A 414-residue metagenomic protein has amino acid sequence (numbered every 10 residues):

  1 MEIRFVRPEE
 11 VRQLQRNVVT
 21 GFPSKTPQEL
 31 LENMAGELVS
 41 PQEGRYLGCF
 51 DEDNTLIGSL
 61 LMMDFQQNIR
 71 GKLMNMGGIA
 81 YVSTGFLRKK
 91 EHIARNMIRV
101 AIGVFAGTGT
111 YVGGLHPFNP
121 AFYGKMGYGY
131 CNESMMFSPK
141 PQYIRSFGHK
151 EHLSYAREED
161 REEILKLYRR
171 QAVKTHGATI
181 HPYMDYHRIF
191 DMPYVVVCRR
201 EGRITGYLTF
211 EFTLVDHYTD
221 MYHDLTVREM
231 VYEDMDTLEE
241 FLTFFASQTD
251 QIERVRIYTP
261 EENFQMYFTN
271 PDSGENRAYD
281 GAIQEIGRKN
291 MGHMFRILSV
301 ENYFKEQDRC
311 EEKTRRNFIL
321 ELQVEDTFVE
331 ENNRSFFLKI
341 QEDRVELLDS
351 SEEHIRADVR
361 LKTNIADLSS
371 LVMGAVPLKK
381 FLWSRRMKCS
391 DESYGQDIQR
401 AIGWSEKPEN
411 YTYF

Functional and structural regions predicted by a protein language model:
M1-D64, G71-M74, G78, R145-Y183 (+2 more regions): Short amphipathic alpha-helix that is part of the acyltransferase structural core
F5, Y46, F50, T55-S138 (+1 more regions): Well-ordered mid-protein domain cores that form the structural environment of catalytic cofactors
E37-E43, H187-D191, S370-V372: Short loop/turn motifs at secondary-structure junctions and domain boundaries
R45-L60, Y194-L208, R385: Conserved beta-hairpin
M76, S83-V112, H116-P117, K125 (+2 more regions): Acyl-donor binding region in acyl/amide transferases
E133-R228, M235-E239, T243-F244, Q248 (+2 more regions): Amide-forming acyltransferase catalytic core, primarily the GNAT-like/NAT-type and related acyltransferase folds
L242-R344, A401-S405: Acidic, aliphatic-rich amphipathic alpha-helical segments
E352-F414: C-terminal interaction segments
